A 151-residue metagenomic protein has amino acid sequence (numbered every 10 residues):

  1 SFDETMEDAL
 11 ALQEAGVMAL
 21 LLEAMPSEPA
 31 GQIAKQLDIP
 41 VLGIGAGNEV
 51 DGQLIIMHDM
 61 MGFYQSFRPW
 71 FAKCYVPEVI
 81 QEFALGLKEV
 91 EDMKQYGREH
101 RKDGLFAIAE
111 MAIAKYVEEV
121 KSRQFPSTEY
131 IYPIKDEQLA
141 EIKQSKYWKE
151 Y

Functional and structural regions predicted by a protein language model:
S1-Y151: Alpha/beta enzyme core
